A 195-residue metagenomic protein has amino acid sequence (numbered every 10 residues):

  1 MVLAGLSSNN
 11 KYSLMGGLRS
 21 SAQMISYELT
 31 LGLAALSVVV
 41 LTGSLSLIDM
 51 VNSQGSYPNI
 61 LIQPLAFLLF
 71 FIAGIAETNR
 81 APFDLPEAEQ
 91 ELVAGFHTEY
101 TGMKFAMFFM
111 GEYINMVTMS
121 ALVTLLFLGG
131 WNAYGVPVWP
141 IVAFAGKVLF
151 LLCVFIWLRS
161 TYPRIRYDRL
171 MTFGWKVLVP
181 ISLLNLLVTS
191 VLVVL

Functional and structural regions predicted by a protein language model:
M1-L195: Selective transmembrane helix interface/packing segments
